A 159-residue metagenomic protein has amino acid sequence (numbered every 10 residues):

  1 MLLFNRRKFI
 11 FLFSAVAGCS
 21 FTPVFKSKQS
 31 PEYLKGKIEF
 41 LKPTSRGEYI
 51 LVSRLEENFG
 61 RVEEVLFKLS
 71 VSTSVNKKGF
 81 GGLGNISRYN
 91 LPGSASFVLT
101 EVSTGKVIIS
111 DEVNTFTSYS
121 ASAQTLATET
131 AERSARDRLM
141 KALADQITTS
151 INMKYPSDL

Functional and structural regions predicted by a protein language model:
M1-V16: N-terminal secretory signal peptides and thylakoid transit peptides that target proteins across membranes
G18-G36: Bacterial Sec signal peptide processing site at the extreme N-terminus
E32-K42, Q124: Acidic/histidine-rich, surface-exposed loop or edge segments in extracytoplasmic proteins
L41-S72: Post-signal-peptide N-terminal segment of Sec-exported extracytoplasmic proteins
E56, G60, A144, T148-P156: Sec-exported extracytoplasmic/periplasmic mature domains
V62-E112, F116-S134, K141, D145: Surface-exposed short loop/turn segments
K78-G79, K154-D158: Short beta-strands and strand-coil junctions in structured, solvent-facing domains, enriched
